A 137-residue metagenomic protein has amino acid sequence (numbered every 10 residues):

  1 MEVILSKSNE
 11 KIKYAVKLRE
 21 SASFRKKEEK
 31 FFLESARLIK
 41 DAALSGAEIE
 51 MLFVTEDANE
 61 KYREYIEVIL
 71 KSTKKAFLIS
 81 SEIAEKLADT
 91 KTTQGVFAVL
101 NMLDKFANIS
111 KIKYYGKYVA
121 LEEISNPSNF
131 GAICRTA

Functional and structural regions predicted by a protein language model:
M1-Y65: Boundary-proximal intrinsically disordered activation/regulatory segments immediately upstream of a helical core
F24-R25, D89-K91, S110-K113: Solvent-exposed alpha-helices and their adjacent loops that cap or buttress functional pockets in soluble metabolic
K30, E50-L52, K75-F77, Q94-A98 (+1 more regions): Structural motif
S35, A98, A137: Residue-level signal for inorganic ion chemistry
L44, L70-K71, F77, D104 (+1 more regions): RNA substrate-binding interface of SAM-dependent RNA methyltransferases
D57, N101-K105: Short loop segments at secondary-structure junctions
I69-N101: Glycine/small-residue-rich loop that forms an oxyanion/phosphate-binding "nest" at active or ligand-binding sites
